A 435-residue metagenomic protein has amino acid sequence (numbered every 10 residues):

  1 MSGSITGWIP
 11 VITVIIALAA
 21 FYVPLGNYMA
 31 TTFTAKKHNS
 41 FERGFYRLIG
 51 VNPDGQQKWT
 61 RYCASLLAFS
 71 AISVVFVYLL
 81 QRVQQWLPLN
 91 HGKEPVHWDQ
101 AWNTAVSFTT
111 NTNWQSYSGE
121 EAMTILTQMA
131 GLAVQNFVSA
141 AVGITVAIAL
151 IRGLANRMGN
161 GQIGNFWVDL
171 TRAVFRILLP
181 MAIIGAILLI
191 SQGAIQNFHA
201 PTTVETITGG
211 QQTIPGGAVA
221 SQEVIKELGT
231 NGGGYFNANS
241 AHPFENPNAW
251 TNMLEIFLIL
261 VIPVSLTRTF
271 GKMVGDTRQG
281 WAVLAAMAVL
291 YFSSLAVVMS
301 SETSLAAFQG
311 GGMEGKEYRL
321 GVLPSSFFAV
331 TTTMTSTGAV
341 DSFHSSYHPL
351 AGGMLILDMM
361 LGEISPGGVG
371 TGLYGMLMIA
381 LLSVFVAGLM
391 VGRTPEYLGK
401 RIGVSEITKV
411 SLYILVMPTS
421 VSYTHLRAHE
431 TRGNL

Functional and structural regions predicted by a protein language model:
S2-A101, N156, N160, G164 (+4 more regions): N-terminal alpha-helical transmembrane segments of multi-pass membrane transport and channel/translocase proteins
L18, Y22, F69-V77, S139 (+6 more regions): Alpha-helical transmembrane segments of multipass membrane proteins
A20-N27, S73, Y78, L132-N156 (+2 more regions): Transmembrane alpha-helical segments in integral membrane proteins
Y28-S40, L79-T112, S191-T230, S300-T335 (+2 more regions): Interfacial/capping segments of alpha-helical transmembrane domains
C63-R152, G353, D358-G375: Membrane-interface helix-loop-helix modules in multi-pass membrane proteins
G131-A194, M253-T269, D276-G280: A conserved hydrophobic secondary-structure block that centers on an alpha-helix together with its immediately flanking
L254, I262-G280, V340-F343, Y347-T408: Long hydrophobic segments that form regular secondary structure
T424-G433: Conserved small/polar residues in nucleotide/adenosyl-binding loops
